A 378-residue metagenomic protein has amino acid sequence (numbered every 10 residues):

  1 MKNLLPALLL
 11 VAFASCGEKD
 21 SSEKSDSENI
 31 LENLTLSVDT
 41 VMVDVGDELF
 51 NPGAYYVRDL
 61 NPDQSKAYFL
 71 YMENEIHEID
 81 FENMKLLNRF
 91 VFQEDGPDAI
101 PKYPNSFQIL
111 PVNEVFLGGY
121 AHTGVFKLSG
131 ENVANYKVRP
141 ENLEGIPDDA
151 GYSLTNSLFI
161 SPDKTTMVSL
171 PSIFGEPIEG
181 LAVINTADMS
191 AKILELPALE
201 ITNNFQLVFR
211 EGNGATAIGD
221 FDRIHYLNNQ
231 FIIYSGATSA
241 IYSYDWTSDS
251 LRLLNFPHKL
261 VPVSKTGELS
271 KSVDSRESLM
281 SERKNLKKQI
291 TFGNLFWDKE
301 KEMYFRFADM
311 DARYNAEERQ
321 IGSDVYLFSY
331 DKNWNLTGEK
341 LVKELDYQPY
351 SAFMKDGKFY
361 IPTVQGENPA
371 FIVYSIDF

Functional and structural regions predicted by a protein language model:
A14-S15: C-terminal motif of bacterial Sec signal peptides marking the signal peptidase cleavage site
E23, D63-M72, Q108-G119, T123-V125 (+5 more regions): Short beta-strand elements that form the blades of beta-propeller/WD-repeat-like and other beta-sheet-rich scaffold
S25-A54, N335, E339: A short helix->beta-strand "capping" segment at the edge of beta-propeller domains
S37-L49, F90-I100, Y136-G151, A191-A215 (+2 more regions): Surface-exposed loop and turn segments in beta-propeller and other repeat-based domains that flank or scaffold
D44-I76, F292-D311: Beta-strand-rich domains and repeat architectures in extracellular enzymes and scaffolds, especially beta-propellers
G53-P62, N105-L110, L154-K164, G212-N228 (+2 more regions): Structural signature of eukaryotic scaffold interfaces centered on beta-propeller domains
H122, S129-D163, L170: Asp-box/WD-like beta-propeller blade repeats and closely related beta-sheet repeat scaffolds
E179-S190, G322-N335, V373-F378: Beta-propeller blade signature
